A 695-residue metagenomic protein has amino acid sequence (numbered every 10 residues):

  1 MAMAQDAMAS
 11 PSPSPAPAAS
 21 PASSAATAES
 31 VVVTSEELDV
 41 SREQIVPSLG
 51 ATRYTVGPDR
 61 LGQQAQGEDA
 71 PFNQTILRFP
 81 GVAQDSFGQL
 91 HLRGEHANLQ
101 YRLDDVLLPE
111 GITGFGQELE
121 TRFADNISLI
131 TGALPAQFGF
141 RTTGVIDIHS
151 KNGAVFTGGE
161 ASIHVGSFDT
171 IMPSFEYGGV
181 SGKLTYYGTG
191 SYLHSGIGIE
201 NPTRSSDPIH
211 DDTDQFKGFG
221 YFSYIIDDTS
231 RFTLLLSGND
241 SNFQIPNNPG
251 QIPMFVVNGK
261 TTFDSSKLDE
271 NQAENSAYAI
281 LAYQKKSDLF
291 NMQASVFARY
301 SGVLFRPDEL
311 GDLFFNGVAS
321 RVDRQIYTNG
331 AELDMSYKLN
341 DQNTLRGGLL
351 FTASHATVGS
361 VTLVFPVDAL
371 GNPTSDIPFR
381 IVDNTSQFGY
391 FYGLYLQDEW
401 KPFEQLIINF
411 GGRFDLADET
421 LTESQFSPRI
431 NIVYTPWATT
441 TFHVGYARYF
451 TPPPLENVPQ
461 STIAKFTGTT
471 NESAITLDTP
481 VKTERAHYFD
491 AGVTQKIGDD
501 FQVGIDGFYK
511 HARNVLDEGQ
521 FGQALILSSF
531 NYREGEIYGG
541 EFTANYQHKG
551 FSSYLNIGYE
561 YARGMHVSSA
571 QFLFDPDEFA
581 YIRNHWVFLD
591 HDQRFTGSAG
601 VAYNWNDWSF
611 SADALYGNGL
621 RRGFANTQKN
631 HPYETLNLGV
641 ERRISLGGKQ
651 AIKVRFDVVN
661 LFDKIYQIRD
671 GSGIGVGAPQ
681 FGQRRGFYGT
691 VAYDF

Functional and structural regions predicted by a protein language model:
D6-Q64, A97: Short, acidic, small-residue-rich periplasmic hinge/interaction motif at the N-terminus of Gram-negative outer-membrane
A7-M8, S195, I209-D211, T229-K285 (+1 more regions): Flexible loop and strand-edge segments within Gram-negative outer membrane beta-barrel domains
V106-G132, G220: Short acidic/polar hinge/loop motifs at secondary-structure boundaries that mediate gating or recognition
F115, D125-L134, V145, H149-V180 (+3 more regions): Short strand-turn segments of transmembrane beta-barrel domains in outer membranes, especially the first one or two
V165-H194, S205-P246, N271-N291, K338-L345 (+1 more regions): Transmembrane beta-barrel wall of Gram-negative outer-membrane proteins
G178, S223-D227, W586-F695: Conserved C-terminal beta-signal and adjacent last beta-strands/turns of outer-membrane beta-barrel proteins
S287-P307, T435, T479-N531, G535-Y538 (+4 more regions): Membrane-embedded beta-barrel scaffold of Gram-negative outer-membrane proteins
K401-F403, G504-H511, F530-R622, A692: Gram-negative outer-membrane beta-barrel transporters
